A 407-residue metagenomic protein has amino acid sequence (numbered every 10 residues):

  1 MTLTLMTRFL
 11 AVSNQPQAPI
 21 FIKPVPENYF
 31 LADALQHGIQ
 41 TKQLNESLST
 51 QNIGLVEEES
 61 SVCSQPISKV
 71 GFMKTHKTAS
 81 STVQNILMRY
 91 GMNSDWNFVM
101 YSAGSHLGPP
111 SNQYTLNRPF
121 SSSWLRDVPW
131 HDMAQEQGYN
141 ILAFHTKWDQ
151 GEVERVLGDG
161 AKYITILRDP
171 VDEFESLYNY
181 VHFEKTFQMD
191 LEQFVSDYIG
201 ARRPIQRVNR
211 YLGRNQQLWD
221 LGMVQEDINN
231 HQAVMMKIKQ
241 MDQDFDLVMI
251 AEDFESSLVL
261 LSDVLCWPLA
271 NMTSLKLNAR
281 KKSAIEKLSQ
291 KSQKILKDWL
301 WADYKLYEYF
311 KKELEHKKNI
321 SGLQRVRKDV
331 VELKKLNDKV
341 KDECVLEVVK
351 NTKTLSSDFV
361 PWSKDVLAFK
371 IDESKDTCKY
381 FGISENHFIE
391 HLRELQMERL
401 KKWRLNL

Functional and structural regions predicted by a protein language model:
M1-L407: Membrane-interface amphipathic segments in extracytoplasmic regions
